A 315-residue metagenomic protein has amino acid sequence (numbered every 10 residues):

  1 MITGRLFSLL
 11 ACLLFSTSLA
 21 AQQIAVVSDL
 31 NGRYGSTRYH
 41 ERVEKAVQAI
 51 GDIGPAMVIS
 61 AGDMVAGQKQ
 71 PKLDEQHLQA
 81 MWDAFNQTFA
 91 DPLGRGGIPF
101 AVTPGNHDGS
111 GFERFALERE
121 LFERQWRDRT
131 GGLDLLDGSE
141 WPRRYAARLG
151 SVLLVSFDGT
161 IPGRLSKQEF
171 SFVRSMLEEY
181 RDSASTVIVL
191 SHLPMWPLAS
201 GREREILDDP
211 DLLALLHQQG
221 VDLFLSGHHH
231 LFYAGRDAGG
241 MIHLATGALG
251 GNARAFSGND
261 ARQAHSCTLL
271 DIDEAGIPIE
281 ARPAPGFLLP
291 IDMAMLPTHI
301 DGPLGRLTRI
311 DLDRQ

Functional and structural regions predicted by a protein language model:
M1-G4: N-terminal secretory signal peptides that target proteins for export/translocation
F7-S18: Bacterial N-terminal signal peptides
A20-Q79, Q168: N-terminal active-site segment of His-dependent metallophosphoesterases
V26-S28, V58-D63, F100-G105, F157-D158 (+3 more regions): Active-site neighborhood of phospho(di)ester-bond hydrolases with catalytic His/Asp-centered motifs
L30-R33, M64-Q68, N106-G111, T160-R164 (+4 more regions): Solvent-exposed loop/turn segments at secondary-structure junctions within structured extracellular/periplasmic domains
Q70-D182, D211-H217, L223, G235-D273 (+1 more regions): Extended active-site neighborhood of metal-dependent phosphoesterases/phosphodiesterases
Y180-A199: Short acidic, glycine-rich surface-loop motifs adjacent to enzyme active sites
T268-Q315: A short C-terminal boundary segment appended to hydrolase-like catalytic domains
